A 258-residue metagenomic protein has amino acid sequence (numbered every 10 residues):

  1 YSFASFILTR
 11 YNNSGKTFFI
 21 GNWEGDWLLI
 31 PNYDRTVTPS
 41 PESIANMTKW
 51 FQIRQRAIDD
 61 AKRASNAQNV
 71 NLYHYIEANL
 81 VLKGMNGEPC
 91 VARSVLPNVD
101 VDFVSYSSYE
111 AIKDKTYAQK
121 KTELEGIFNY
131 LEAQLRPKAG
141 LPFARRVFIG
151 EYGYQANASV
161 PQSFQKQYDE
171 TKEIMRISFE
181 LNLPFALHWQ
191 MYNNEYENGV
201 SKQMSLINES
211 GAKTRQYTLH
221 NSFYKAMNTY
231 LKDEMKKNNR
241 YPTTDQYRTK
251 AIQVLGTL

Functional and structural regions predicted by a protein language model:
Y1, E77-C90, A111-I127, Q155-Y168 (+1 more regions): Acidic-and-aromatic substrate-binding clefts and catalytic sites of carbohydrate-active enzymes
Y1-S43, K62-L72: Substrate-binding cleft and catalytic face of glycoside hydrolase catalytic domains, especially the flexible beta-alpha
S2-I7, N46, W50-I58, V91 (+3 more regions): A general structural detector for well-ordered alpha-helical segments in enzyme core domains, enriched
F6-G15, I53-L72, V99-D100, L131-R145 (+2 more regions): A structural motif corresponding to the C-terminal end of an alpha-helix and its immediate exit/capping segment
T17-W23, A45-E88, G140-Q155, F185-N193: Aromatic-lined carbohydrate-recognition surfaces of secreted/lumenal glycan-active proteins
W27-V37, S108, L135-T171, H188-N208: Active-site clefts of carbohydrate-active enzymes
S94, N98-V160, F179: Glycoside hydrolase catalytic-domain groove-lining segments
S159-Q162, K166-D169, I177-L258: Aromatic-rich peripheral "rim/lid" segments of glycoside hydrolase catalytic domains that contact and position glycan
